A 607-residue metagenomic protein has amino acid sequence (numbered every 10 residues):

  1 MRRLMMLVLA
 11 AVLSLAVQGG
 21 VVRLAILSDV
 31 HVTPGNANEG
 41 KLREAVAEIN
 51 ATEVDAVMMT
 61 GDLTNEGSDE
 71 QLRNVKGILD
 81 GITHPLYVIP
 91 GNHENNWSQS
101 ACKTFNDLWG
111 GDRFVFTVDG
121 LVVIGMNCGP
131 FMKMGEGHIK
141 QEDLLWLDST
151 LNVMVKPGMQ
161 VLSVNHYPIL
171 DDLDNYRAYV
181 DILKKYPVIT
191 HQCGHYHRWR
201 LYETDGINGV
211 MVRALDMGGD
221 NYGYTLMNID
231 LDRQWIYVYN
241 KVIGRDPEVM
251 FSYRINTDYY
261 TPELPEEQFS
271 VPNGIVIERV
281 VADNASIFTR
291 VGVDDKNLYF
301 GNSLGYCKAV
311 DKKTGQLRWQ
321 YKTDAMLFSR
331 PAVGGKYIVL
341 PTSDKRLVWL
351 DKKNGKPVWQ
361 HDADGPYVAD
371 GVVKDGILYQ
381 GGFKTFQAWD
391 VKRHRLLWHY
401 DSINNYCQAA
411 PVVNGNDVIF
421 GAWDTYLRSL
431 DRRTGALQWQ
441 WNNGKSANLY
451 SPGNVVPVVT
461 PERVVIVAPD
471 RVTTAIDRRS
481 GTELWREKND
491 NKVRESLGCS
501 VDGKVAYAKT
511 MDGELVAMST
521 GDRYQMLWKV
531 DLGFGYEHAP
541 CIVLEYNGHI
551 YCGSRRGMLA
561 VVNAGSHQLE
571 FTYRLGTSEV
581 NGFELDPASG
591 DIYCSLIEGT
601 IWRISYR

Functional and structural regions predicted by a protein language model:
L15-N74: N-terminal active-site segment of His-dependent metallophosphoesterases
A37, G61-D80, N95-D107, D172-A178 (+1 more regions): Metal-dependent catalytic neighborhoods of phosphoester/phosphodiester hydrolases
I49-A56, G135-N208: His/acidic metal-ligating clusters that form di-metal
I207-F269: Binuclear metal-dependent phosphoesterase catalytic core
V271-G292, W319-G334, W359-V373, F383 (+5 more regions): Extracytoplasmic beta-rich repeat domains
D311-G315, D351-G355, D390-H394, D431-G435 (+4 more regions): Short loop/turn segments that connect beta-strands within beta-propeller blades
L575-R607: Blade-level signature of beta-propeller repeat domains, shared across WD40, Kelch, NHL, RCC1 and BNR/Asp-box propellers
